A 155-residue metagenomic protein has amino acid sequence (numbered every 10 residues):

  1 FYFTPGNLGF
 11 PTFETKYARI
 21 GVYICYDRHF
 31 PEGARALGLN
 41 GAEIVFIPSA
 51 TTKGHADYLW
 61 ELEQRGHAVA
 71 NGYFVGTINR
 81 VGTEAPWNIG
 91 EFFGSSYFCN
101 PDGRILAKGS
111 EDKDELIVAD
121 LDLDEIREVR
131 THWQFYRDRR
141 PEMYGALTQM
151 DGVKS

Functional and structural regions predicted by a protein language model:
F1-P11, F30-E32: Active-site glycine-rich loop that binds ribose-phosphate moieties when present
G6, F30, L62, R139-R140 (+1 more regions): Generic alpha-helical secondary structure signal
T12, R80-S155: C-terminal beta-strand edge segments of enzyme domains
K16: Ligand-binding pocket scaffold of soluble enzyme catalytic domains
R19, C25-L116: CN hydrolase (nitrilase-like) catalytic-core segments centered on the catalytic cysteine and neighboring Lys/Glu
